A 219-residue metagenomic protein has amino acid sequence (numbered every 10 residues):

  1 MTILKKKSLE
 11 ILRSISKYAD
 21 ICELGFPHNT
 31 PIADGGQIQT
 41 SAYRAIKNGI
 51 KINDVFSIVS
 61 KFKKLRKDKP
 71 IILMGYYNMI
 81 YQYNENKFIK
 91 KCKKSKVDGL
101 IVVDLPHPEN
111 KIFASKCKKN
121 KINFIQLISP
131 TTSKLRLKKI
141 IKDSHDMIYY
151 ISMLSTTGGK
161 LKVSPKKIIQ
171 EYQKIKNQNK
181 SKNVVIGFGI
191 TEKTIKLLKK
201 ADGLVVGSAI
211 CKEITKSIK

Functional and structural regions predicted by a protein language model:
M1-D68, Q82-E85, K142-H145: Conserved N-terminal beta1-alpha1 strand-loop-helix module at the mouth
M1-L4, M74-Y81, P106-H107, I128-T132 (+1 more regions): Glycine-rich beta-to-alpha transition loops that act as phosphate-gripper elements at the mouths of alpha/beta enzyme
L4-S16, T132-D143, Q178-N179, I186-L204: Catalytic cores of alpha/beta
Y18-D20, C92-D98, K118-I125, K142-Y149 (+1 more regions): Glycine-enriched alpha-helix->loop->beta-strand junction motifs that scaffold or abut catalytic
C22-P31, V97-E109, Y149-G159, F188-I190 (+1 more regions): Glycine-rich phosphate-binding active-site loops on the catalytic face of alpha/beta enzymes
I38, N48, L137-I175, E213-T215: Glycine/Thr-rich beta-alpha phosphate-binding loop at enzyme active sites
K47-I50, K96-E109, N123-T132, L137 (+1 more regions): Catalytic beta/alpha-barrel core
R66-Y76, C117-L127, I175-G189: Short beta-strand/loop segments at the ligand-binding rim of alpha/beta enzyme cores
